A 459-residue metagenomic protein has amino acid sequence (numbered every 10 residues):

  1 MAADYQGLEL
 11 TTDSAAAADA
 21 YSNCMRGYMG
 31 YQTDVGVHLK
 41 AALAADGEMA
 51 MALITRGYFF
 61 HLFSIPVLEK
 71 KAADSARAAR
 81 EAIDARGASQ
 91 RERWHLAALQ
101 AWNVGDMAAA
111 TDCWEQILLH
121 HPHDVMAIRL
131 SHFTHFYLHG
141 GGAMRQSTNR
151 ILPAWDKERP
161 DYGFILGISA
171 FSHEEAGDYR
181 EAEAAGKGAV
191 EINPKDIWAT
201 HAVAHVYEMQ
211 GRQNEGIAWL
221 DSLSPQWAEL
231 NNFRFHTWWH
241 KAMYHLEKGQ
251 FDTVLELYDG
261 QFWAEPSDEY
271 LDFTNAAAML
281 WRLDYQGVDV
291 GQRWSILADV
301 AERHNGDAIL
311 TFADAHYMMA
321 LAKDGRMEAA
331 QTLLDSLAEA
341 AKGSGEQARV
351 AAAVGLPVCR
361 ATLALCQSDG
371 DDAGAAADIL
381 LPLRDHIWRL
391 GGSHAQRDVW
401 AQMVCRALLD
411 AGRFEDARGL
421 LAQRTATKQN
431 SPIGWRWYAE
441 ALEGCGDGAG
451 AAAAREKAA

Functional and structural regions predicted by a protein language model:
A15-A18, N23-K40, A44-E48, L53-S89 (+4 more regions): Inter-helical turn/loop elements of alpha-helical hairpins
A15-A20, A50, A88-W94, P122-I128 (+8 more regions): Generic helix N-cap/helix-start motif at coil->alpha-helix transitions
A20, G27, V37-L39, A72-A78 (+11 more regions): Alpha-helical solenoid repeat scaffolds, predominantly canonical TPR units
G27, F60, A101, H135-L138 (+9 more regions): Residue at a conserved register position within TPR or TPR-like alpha-solenoid repeats
D34-V35, A72, A110, M144 (+7 more regions): Single-residue signature of alpha-solenoid repeat helices
A41-A42, A79-A82, Q116-I117, I151-W155 (+6 more regions): Canonical positions in the second alpha-helix
S147-K248: Internal metal/ion-chelating core segments
H245-A458: Helix-coil-helix junctions within alpha-helical repeat/solenoid scaffolds
